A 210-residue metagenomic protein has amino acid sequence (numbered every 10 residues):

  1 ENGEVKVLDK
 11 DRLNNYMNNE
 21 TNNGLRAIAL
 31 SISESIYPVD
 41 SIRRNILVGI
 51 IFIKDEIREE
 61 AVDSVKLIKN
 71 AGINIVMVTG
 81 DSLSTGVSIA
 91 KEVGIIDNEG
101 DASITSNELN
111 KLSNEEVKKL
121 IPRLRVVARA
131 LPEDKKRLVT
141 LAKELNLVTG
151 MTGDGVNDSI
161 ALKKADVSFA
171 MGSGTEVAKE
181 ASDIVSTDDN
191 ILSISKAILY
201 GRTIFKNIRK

Functional and structural regions predicted by a protein language model:
E1-L141, L145, S159, S173 (+1 more regions): Cytosolic catalytic headpieces and adjacent flexible linkers of membrane translocases
M77, T149-G150, D154: Hydrophobic "anchor" residues on beta-strands that sit immediately upstream of conserved functional sites
S88, K164, E180: Hydrophobic Walker B segment
P132-R137, I194-K210: Soluble-to-membrane junctions at the N-terminal ends of transmembrane alpha-helices in multi-pass ion-transporting
A142-G150, D166: Short beta-strand/loop segments at the ligand-binding rim of alpha/beta enzyme cores
A165-S173, S182-R202: Flexible glycine/proline-rich, aromatic-decorated loop/lid segments
